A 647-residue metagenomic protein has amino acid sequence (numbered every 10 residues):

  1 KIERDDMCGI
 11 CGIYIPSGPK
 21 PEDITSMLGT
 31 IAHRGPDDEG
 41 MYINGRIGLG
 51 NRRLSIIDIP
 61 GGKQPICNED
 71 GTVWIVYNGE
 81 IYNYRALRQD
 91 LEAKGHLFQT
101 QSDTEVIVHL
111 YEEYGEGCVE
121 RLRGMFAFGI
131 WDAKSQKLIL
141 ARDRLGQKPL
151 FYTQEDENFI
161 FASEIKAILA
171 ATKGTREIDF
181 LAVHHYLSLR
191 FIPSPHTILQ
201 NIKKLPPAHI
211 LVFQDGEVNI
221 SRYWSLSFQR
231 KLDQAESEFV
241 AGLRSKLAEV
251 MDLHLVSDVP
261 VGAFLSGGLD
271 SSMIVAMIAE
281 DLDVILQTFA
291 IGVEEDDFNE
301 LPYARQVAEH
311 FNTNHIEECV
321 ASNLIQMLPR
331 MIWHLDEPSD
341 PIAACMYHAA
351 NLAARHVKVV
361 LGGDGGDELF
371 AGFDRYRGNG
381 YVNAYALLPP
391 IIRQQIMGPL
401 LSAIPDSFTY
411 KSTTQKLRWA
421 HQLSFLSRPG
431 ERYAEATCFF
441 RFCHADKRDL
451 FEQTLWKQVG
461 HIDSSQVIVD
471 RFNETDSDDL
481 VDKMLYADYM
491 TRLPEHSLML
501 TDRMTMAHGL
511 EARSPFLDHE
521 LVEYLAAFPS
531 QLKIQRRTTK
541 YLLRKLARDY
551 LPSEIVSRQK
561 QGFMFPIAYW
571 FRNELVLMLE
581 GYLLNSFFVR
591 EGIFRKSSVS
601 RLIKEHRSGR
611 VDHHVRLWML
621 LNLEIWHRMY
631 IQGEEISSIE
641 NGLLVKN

Functional and structural regions predicted by a protein language model:
R4-I10, G117, A170, N201-P207 (+4 more regions): Adenosyl-5′-phosphate
D5-L335, M346, R548-D549, F587 (+5 more regions): Cysteine-centered catalytic environments shared across enzyme families
I66-C67, N158, Y376-G380, I639: Glycine-rich, phosphate-binding/catalytic loops in enzymes
I107, A349, S402-W419: Glycine-rich phosphate-binding/catalytic subdomain of phosphoryl-transfer and nucleotide/sugar-phosphate-processing
R144, H348-S407, R492, S497-L521: Active-site adenylate/phosphate-handling loop in enzymes that bind or generate adenylated species
E238, G242, K246, L269-M273 (+18 more regions): Generic recognition of stable, solvent-exposed alpha-helical segments in well-folded globular domains
R330-H334, Y376-G378, W570-R572: Short low-complexity, flexible loop/linker segments enriched in glycine and/or proline with clustered acidic
E337-S339: Acceptor-substrate binding/catalytic loop of class I
